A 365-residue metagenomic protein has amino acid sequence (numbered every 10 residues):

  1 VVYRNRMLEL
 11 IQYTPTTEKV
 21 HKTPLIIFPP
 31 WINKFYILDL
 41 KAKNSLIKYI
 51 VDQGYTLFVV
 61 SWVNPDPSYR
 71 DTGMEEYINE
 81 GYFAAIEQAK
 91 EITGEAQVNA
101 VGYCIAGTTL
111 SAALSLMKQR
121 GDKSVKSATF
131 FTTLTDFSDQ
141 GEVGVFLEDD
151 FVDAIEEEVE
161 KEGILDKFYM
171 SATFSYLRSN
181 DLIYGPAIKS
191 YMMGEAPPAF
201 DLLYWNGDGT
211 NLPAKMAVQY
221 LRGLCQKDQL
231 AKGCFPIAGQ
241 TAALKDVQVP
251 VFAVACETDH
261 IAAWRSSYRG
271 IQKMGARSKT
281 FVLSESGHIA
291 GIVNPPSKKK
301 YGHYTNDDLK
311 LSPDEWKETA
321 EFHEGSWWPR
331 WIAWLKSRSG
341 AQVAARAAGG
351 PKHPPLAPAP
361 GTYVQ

Functional and structural regions predicted by a protein language model:
V1-P67: Short, surface-exposed "cap/lid" segments of acyl-processing enzymes
Y69-T93: Alpha/beta-hydrolase active-site loop
E91, E95, A113-Y220, K232 (+1 more regions): Alpha/beta-hydrolase-fold enzymes
V98-A113: Glycine-rich nucleophile elbow surrounding the catalytic serine of serine-hydrolase chemistry
V247, A253-A255, D259: Short beta-strand/loop motif that positions the catalytic acidic residue of the alpha/beta-hydrolase fold
T258-A262, H288-A290: Acidic catalytic loop of the alpha/beta-hydrolase fold
A263-K273: Short alpha-helix in the alpha/beta-hydrolase fold that links the catalytic acid
K279-Q365: Catalytic active-site module of serine/aspartate enzymes centered on a nucleophile-bearing elbow/loop
